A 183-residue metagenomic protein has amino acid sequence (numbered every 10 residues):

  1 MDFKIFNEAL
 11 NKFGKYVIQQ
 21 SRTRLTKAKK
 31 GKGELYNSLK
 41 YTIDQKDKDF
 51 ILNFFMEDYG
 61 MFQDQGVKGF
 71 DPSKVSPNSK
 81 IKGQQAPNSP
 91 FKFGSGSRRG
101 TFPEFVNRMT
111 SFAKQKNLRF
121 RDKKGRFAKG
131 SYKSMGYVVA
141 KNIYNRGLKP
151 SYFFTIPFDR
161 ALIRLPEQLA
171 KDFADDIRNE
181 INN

Functional and structural regions predicted by a protein language model:
M1-F55: Charge-rich, low-complexity N-terminal segments
E34-N183: Charged, low-complexity interaction tracts
